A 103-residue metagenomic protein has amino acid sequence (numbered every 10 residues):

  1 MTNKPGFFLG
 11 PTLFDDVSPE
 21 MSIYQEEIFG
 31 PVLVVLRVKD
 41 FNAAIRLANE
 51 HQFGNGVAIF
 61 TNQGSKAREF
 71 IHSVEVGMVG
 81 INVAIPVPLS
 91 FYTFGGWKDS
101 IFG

Functional and structural regions predicted by a protein language model:
K4, F8-G103: Conserved C-terminal structural/oligomerization subdomain of aldehyde/semialdehyde dehydrogenase
